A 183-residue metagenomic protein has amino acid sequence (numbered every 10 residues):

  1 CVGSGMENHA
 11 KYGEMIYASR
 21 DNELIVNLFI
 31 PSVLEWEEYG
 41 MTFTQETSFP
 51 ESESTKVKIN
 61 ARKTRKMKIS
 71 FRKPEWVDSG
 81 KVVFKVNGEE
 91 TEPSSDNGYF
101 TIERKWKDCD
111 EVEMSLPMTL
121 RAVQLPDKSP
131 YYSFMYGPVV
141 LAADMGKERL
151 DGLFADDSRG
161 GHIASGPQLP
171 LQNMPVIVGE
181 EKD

Functional and structural regions predicted by a protein language model:
C1-N60, V86, T91, S95 (+2 more regions): C-terminal beta-rich recognition modules with glycine/proline-rich loops and embedded aromatic residues
K63, K107-D108: Surface-exposed loops/turns
T64-V86: Beta-strand-rich binding/interaction modules
K73-E75, W106, M118: A short beta-strand motif that forms part of the nucleic acid-binding face of small beta-barrel RNA-binding folds
D78, D108-C109, Y136: Short, flexible surface segments
T101-K107: Solvent-exposed segments in extracellular or luminal domains encompassing
